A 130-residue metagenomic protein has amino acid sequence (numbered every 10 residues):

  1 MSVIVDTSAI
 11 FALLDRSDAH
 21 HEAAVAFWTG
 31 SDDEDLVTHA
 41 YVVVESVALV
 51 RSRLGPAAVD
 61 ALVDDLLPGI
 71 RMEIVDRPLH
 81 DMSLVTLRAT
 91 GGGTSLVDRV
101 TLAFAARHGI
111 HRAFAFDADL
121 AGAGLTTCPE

Functional and structural regions predicted by a protein language model:
M1-T38, R51-D64: Short, well-structured N-terminal submotif of metal-dependent ribonuclease cores
V5, V37-T38, I74, L96 (+1 more regions): Short beta-strand scaffold positions
D32-L36, G69-R71, G109-H111: Short active-site oxyanion
V43, L102, R107-E130: Acidic, PIN/NYN-like endoribonuclease modules and their adjacent C-terminal/linker elements
A48-R51, A106: Short glycine/serine- and small hydrophobic-enriched flexible loop segments
V63-L66, I70-R77, T90-G91, V97 (+1 more regions): Short acidic, glycine/proline-enriched helix-loop-strand junctions
M72-R112: Active-site neighborhoods of divalent-metal-dependent phosphate/nucleic-acid chemistry enzymes
